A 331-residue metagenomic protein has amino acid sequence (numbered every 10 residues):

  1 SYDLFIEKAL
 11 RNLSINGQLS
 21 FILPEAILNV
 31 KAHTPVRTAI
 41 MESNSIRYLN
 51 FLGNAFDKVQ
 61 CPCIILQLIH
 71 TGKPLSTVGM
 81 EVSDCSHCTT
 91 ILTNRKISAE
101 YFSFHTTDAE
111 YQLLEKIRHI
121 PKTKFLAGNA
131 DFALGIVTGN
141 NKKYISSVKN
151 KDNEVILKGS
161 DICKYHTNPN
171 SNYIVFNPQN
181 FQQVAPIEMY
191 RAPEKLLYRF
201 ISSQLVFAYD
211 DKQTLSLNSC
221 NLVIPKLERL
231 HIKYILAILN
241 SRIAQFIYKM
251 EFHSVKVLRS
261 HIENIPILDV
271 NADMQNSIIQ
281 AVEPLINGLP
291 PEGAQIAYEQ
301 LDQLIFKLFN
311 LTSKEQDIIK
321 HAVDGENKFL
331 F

Functional and structural regions predicted by a protein language model:
S1-K143, L215-C220, L227-I232, V255-I262: Signature of N6-adenine DNA methyltransferases within the class I
D3, L10-L13, Y111-N276, F329: Polybasic, glycine- and aromatic-enriched phosphate-binding surface used to engage nucleic acids
L13, G17, I27-V30, S43-Y48 (+6 more regions): A generic secondary-structure signal for well-formed alpha-helical elements
I22, L52, I69, R199 (+3 more regions): Generic beta-strand/beta-sheet core signal
L23-V30, A55, V184, E188 (+5 more regions): Short, charged/polar micro-motifs that form catalytic or ligand-binding hotspots
M41-E42, N177, S254-K256, A294-Y298: Juxtamembrane/interface motifs at transmembrane-helix termini
R95-N140, G159-S160, D269-F331: Non-catalytic DNA-recognition/assembly elements of restriction-modification systems
